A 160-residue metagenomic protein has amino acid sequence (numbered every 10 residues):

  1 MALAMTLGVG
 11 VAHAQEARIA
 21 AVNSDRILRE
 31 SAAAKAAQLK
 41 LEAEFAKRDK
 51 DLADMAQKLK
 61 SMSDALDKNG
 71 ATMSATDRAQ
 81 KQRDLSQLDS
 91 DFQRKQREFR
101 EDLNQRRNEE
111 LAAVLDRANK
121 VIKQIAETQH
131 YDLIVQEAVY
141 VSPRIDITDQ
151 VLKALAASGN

Functional and structural regions predicted by a protein language model:
M1-G8: Bacterial N-terminal signal peptides
G8-A14: Sec/Tat signal peptide C-region and signal peptidase I cleavage site
Q15-E137, S158-N160: Amphipathic alpha-helical segments
Y140-V141: Positions that flank functional sites
R144-T148: A short, glycine/Asx- and small/polar-enriched loop/turn that sits immediately N-terminal to a beta-strand
